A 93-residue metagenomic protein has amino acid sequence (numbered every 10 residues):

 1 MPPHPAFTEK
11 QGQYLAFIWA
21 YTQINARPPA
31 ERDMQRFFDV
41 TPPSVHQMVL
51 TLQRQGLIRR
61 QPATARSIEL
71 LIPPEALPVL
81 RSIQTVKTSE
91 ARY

Functional and structural regions predicted by a protein language model:
P5-Q11, A30, Q61-I83: Short, cationic-aromatic polyanion-contact patches
Q13-A20: Pre-recognition alpha-helix immediately N-terminal to the DNA-recognition helix within helix-turn-helix or winged-helix
A20-A26: Short helix-capping/hinge SLiMs at alpha-helix to coil transitions
P28-F38: A short alpha-helical element within helix-turn-helix/winged-helix DNA-binding domains across DNA-binding proteins
G56: Glycine-centered, phosphate/nucleic-acid-interacting loop/turn motifs that mediate DNA/RNA or nucleotide
